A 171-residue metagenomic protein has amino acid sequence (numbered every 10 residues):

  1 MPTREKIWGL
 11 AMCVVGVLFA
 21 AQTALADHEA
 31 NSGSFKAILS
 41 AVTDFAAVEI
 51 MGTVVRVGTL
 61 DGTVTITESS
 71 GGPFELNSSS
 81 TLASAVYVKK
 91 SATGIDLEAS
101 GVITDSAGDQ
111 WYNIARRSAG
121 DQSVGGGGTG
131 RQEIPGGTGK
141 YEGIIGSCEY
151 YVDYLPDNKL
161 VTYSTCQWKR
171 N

Functional and structural regions predicted by a protein language model:
M1-P2, L18, T23: Glycine-centered signal
P2-A11: Bacterial N-terminal signal peptides that target proteins for export
L10-A20: Bacterial N-terminal signal peptides
L25-N171: Beta-strand-enriched cores of mature, soluble protein domains
